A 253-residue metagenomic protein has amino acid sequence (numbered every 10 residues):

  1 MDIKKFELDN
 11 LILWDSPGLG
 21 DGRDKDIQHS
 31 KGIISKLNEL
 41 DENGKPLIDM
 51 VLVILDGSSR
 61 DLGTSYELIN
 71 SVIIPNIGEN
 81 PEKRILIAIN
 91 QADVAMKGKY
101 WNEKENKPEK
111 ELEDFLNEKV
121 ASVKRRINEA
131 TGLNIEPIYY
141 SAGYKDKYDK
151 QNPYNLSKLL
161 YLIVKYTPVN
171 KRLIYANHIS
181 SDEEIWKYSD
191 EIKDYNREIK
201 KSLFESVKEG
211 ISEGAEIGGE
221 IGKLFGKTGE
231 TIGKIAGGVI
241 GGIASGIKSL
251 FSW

Functional and structural regions predicted by a protein language model:
M1-I12, P17-S212, G238, G242 (+1 more regions): Conserved GTPase G-domain substructure that encodes guanine base recognition and part of the catalytic core, centered
G210, G214, G218-G237, G241 (+1 more regions): Periodic glycine anchor positions in long extracellular repeat architectures
K227, S252-W253: C-terminal or otherwise distal, non-catalytic regulatory regions appended to signaling enzyme catalytic cores
